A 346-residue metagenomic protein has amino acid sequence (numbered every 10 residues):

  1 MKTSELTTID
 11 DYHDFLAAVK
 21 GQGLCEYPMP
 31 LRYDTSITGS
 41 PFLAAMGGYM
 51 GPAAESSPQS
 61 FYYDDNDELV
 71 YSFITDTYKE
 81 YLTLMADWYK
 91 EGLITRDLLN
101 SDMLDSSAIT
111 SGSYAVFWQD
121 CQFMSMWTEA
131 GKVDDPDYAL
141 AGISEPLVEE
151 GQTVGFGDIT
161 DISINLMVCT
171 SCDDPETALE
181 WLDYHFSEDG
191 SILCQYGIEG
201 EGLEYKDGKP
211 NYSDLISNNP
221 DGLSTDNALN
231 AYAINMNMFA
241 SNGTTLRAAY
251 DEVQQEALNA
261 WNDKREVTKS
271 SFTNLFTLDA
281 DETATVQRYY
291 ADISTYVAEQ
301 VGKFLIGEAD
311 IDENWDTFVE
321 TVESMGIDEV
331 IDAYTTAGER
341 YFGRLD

Functional and structural regions predicted by a protein language model:
M1-D346: Extracytoplasmic/secretory soluble proteins
